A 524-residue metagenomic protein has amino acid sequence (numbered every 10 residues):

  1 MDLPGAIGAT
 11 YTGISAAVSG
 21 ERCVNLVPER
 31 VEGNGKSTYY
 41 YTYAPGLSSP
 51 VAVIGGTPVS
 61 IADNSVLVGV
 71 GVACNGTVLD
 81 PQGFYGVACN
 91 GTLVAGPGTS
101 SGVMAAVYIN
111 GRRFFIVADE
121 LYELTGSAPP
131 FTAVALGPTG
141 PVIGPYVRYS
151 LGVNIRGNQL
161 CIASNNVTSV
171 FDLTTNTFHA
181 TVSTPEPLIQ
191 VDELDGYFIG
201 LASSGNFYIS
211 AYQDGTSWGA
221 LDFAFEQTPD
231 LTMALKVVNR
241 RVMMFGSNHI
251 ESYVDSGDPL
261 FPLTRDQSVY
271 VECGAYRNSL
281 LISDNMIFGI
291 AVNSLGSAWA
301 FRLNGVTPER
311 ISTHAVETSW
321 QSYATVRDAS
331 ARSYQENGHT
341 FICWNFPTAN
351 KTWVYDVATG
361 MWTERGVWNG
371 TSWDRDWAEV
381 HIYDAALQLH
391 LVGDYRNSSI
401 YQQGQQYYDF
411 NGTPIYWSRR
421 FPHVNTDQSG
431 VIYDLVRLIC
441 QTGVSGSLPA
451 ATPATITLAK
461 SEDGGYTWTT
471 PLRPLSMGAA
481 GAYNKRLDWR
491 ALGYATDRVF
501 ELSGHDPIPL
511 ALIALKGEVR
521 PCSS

Functional and structural regions predicted by a protein language model:
M1-C74, L79-F131, L136-R156, E272-M286 (+1 more regions): Beta-sheet repeat architectures centered on beta-propellers
G102, E186-P187, P229-L231, V238 (+2 more regions): Beta-rich catalytic cores
A118-D119, N165-V167, S203-S204, R240 (+4 more regions): Surface-exposed loop/turn positions within WD40 beta-propeller blades
A128-A133, T175-H179, D214-A220, D258-R265 (+3 more regions): Beta-strand initiation motifs
L173-G196: Asp-box/WD-like beta-propeller blade repeats and closely related beta-sheet repeat scaffolds
L194, V237-V238, I282-D284: Loop/turn segments within WD40 beta-propeller blades
M243-V269: Surface-exposed extracellular loop regions of Gram-negative outer-membrane beta-barrel proteins
